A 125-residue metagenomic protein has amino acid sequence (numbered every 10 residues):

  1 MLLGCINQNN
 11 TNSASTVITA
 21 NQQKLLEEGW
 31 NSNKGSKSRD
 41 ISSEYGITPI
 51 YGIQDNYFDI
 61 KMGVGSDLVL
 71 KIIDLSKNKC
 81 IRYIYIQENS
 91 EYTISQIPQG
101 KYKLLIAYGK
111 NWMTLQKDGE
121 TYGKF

Functional and structural regions predicted by a protein language model:
C5-S76, R82, G109-F125: Primarily secretory-pathway and cell-envelope proteins
Y83-Q87: Short, acidic Ser/Thr/Gly-rich low-complexity loop/linker segments typical of extracellular and cell-surface proteins
N89-I94: Short, surface-exposed beta-strand/beta-hairpin micro-motifs centered on an aromatic residue
Y102-L104: A short tyrosine-centered beta-strand micro-motif
